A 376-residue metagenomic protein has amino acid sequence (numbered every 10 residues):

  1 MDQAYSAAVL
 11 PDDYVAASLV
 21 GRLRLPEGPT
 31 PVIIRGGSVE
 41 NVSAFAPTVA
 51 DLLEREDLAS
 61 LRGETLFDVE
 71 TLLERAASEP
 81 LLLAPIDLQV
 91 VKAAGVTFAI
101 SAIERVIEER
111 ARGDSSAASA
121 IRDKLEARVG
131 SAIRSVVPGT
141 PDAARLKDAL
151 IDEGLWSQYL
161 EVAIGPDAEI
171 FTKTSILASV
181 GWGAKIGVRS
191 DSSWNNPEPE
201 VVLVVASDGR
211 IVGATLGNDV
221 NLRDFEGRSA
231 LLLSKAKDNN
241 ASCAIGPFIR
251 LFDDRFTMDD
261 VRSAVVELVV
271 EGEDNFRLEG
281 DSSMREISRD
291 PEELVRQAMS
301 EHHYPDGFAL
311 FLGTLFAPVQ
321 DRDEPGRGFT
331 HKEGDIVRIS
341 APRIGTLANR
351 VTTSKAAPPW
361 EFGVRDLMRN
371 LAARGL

Functional and structural regions predicted by a protein language model:
M1-S18, P26, N221-L376: Catalytic-pocket segment enriched in acidic/His residues
D2-S18, L23-L25, S60-G272, A372-L376: Active-site microenvironments in enzyme catalytic cores
P11, S18-L61: Gly/serine-rich nucleotide phosphate-binding loop at the start of the catalytic core of nucleotide/ADP-ribose-handling
G28-F45, G209-G217, N275-G280: Short, well-ordered strand-loop elements centered on a beta-strand within folded domains, enriched for acidic residues
P31, N41, P47-L52, D57 (+7 more regions): Secondary-structure junction/capping motif
